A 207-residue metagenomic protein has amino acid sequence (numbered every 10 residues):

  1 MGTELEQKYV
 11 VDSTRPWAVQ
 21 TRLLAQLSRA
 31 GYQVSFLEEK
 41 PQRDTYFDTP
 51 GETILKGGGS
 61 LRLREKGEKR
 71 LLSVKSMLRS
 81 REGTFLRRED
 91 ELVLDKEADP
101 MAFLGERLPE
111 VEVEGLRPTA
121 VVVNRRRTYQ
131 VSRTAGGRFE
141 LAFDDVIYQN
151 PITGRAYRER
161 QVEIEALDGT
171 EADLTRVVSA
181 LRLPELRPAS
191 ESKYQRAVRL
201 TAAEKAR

Functional and structural regions predicted by a protein language model:
M1-R207: Phosphate-end processing signature that detects enzymes handling 5′-triphosphorylated RNA and polyphosphate
